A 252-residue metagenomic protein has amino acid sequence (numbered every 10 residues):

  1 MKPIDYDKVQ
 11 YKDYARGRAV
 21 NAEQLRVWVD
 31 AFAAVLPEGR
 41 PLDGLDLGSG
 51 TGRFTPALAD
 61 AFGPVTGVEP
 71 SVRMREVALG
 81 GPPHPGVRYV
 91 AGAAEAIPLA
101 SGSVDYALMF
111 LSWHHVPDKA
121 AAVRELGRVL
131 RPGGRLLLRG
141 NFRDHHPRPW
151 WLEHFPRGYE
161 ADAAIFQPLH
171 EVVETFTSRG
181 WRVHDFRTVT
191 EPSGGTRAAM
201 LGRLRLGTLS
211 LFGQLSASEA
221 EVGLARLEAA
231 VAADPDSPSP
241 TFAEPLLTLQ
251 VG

Functional and structural regions predicted by a protein language model:
M1-L42, R53-A57, M74-V77, G81: Conserved class I S-adenosyl-L-methionine
N21, T51, R182-G252: Conserved Class I S-adenosyl-L-methionine
L45-L47, T51-A96: Class I SAM-dependent methyltransferase SAM/SAH-binding core
L108: A conserved beta-strand element that flanks and buttresses the S-adenosyl-L-methionine
L111-H115: Short catalytic micro-motifs in class I SAM-dependent methyltransferases
A120-P132: A short glycine-rich, Lys/Arg-flanked "PGG" loop and its adjoining helix->strand segment in the class I
R135-A164: Conserved class I S-adenosyl-L-methionine
I165-R179: Short alpha-helix
